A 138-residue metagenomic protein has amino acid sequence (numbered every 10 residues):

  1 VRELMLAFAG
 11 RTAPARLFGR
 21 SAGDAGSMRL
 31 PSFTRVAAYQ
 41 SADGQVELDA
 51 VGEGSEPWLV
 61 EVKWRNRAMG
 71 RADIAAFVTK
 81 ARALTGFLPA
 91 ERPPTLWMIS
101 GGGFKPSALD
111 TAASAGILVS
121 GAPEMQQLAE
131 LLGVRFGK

Functional and structural regions predicted by a protein language model:
V1-A15: Nuclease catalytic cores
M5, L48-G70, A75-R82, L96: Conserved catalytic cores of phosphodiester-cleaving nucleases, focusing on short active-site segments
P14-F18, R92-P93: A short coil-to-beta-strand element that immediately follows conserved catalytic motifs
G19-G54: Active-site metal-binding core of divalent-cation-utilizing nuclease and nuclease-like domains
R35-A38, E61, M98, G121: Structural signal for conserved beta-strand scaffold positions within catalytic alpha/beta enzyme cores
A83-L88: Acidic, metal/cofactor-coordinating or nucleic-acid-engaging core segments within structured domains
A90-K138: Domain-level recognition of nuclease-like catalytic cores that cleave nucleotide substrates
